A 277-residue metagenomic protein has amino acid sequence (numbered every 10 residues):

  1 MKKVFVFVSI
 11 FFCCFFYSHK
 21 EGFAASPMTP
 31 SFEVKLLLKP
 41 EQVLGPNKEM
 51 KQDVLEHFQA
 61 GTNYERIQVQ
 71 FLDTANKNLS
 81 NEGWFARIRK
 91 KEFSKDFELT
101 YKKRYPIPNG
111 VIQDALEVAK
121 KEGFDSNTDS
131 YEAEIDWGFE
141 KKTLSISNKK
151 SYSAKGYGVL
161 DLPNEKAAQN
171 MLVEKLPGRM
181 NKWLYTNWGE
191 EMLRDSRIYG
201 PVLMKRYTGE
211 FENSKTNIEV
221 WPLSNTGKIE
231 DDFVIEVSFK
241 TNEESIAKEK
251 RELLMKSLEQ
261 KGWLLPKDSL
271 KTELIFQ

Functional and structural regions predicted by a protein language model:
M1-V4: Positively charged n-region of N-terminal signal peptides that target proteins for export
V6-F12: Hydrophobic helical h-region of N-terminal Sec-dependent signal peptides in bacterial secretory/periplasmic proteins
C14-E21: C-terminal segment of classical bacterial N-terminal signal peptides
F23-Q277: Phosphate-end processing signature that detects enzymes handling 5′-triphosphorylated RNA and polyphosphate
